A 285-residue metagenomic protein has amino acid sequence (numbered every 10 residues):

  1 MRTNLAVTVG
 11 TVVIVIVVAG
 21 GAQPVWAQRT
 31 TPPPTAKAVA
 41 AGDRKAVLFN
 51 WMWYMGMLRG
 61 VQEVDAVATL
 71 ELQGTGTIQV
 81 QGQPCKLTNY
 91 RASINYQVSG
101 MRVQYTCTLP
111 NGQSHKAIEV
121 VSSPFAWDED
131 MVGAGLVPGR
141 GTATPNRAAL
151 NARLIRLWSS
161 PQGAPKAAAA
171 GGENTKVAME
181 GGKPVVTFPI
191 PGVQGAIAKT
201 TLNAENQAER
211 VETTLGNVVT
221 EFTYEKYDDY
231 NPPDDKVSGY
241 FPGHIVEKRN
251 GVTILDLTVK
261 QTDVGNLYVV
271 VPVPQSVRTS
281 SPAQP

Functional and structural regions predicted by a protein language model:
M1-N4: Positively charged n-region of N-terminal signal peptides that target proteins for export
V9-G20: Bacterial N-terminal signal peptides
A22-A27: Boundary at the C-terminal end of the N-terminal hydrophobic targeting segment
T30-W51: N-terminal low-complexity, Pro/Thr/Ser-rich intrinsically disordered segments that act as propeptides or flexible
A40-V47, S123-A204, T214-V218, Q275-P285: Flexible, processing/modification-adjacent segments and terminal tails in exported/periplasmic/extracellular proteins
A46-G135, G171-N174, M179: N-terminal mature ectodomain segment of secretory-pathway/periplasmic proteins
Y96-M101, F125-D130, A149-A152, D229-S238 (+1 more regions): Short, surface-exposed linear segments at secondary-structure transitions and domain or protein termini
T106, G181-V277: Gly/Pro-enriched, hydrophobic low-complexity segments that function as extracytoplasmic propeptides/linkers
